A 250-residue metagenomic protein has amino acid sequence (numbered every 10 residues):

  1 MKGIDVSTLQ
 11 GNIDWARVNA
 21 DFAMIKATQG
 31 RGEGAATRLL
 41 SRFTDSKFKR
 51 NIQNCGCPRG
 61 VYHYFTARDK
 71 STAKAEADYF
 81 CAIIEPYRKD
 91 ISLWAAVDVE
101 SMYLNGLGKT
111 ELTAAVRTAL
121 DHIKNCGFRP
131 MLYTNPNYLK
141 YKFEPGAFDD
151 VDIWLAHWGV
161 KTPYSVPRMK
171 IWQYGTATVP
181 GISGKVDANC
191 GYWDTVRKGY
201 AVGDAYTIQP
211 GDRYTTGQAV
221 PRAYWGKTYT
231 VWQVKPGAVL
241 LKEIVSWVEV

Functional and structural regions predicted by a protein language model:
M1-L120, K124-G127: Substrate-binding cleft of extracellular glycoside hydrolase catalytic domains
M1-R17, E144-A201: Functionally critical loop-and-helix segments that line ligand-binding/catalytic clefts of soluble enzyme domains
R59, R129-M131, I153: Hydrophobic anchor at the start of a short beta-strand that flanks the dinucleotide cofactor-binding loop
T72, Y138-F148: Glycine-rich, charge-decorated loop segments at or immediately adjacent to ligand/cofactor-binding or catalytic sites
G127-Y141: Aromatic-lined carbohydrate-recognition surfaces of secreted/lumenal glycan-active proteins
Y200-Q233: Beta-loop motif signature
P236-K242: Short aromatic-glycine-enriched beta-strand elements
K242-V250: Boundary regions of SH3-family modules and the immediately adjacent low-complexity/disordered segments in eukaryotic
